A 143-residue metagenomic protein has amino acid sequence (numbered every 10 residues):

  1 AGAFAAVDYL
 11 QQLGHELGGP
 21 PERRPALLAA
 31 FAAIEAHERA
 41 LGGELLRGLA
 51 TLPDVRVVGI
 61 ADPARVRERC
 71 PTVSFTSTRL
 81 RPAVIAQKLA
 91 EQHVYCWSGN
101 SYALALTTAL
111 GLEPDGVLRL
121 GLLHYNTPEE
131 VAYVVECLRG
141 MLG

Functional and structural regions predicted by a protein language model:
A1-G143: Pyridoxal 5′-phosphate
